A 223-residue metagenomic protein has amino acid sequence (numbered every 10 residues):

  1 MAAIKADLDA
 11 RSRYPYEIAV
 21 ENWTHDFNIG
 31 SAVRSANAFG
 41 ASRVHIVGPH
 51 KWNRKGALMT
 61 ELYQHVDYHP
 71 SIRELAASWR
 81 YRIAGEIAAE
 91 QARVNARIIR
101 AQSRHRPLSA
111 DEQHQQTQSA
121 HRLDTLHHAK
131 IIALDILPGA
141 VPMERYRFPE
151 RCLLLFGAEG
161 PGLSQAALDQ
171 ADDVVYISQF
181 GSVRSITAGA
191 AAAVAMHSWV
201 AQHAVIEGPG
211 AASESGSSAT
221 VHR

Functional and structural regions predicted by a protein language model:
M1-R223: Post-transcriptional modification and biogenesis factors for structured RNAs of the translation apparatus
